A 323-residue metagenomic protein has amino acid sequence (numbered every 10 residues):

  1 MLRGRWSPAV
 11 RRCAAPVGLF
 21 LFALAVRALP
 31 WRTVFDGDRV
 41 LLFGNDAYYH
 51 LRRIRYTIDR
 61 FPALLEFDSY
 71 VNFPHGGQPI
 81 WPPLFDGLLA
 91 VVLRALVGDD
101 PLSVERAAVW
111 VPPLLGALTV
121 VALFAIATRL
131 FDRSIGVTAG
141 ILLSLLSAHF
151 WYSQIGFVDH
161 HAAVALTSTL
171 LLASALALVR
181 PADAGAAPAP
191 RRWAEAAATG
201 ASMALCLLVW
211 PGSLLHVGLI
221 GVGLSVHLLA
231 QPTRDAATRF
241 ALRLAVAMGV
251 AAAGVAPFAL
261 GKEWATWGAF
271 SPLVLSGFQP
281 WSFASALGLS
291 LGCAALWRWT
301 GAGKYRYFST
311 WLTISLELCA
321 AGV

Functional and structural regions predicted by a protein language model:
M1-R5, P82-G87, P188, R192: Coil-to-alpha-helix initiation sites in intrinsically disordered, low-complexity, charged segments
M1-V34, N45, V137, T300 (+1 more regions): Start-transfer (signal-anchor) and selected internal transmembrane alpha helices of multi-pass inner/ER membrane
W6-C13, E105, V109-P112, R133 (+7 more regions): Membrane-water interface of alpha-helical transmembrane segments
L19-R27, V111-R129, I135-A182, R191-P232 (+1 more regions): Membrane-embedded helix bundles of polyisoprenyl
A28-L142, L146-T169, L214: Active-site lumenal/periplasmic loops and adjacent helix-entry segments of GT-C-fold, multi-pass membrane
G98-S103, A182-A189: Short helix-coil transition/hinge motifs at the ends and kinks of transmembrane helices, capturing the brief
A182-A187, H216-W311: Perimembrane helix-loop-helix junctions
